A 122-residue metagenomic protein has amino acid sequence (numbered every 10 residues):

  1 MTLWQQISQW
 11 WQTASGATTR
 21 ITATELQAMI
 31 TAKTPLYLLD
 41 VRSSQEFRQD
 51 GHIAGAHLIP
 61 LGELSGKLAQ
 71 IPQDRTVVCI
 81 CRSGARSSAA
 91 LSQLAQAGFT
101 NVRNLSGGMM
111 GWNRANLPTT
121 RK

Functional and structural regions predicted by a protein language model:
M1-Y37, S44-T76, A85-K122: Rhodanese-like catalytic fold shared by cysteine-dependent sulfurtransferases and DSP/PTP-type phosphatases
I80: Short, surface-exposed ligand- or partner-binding patches at beta-edge/loop junctions that are enriched in aromatics
